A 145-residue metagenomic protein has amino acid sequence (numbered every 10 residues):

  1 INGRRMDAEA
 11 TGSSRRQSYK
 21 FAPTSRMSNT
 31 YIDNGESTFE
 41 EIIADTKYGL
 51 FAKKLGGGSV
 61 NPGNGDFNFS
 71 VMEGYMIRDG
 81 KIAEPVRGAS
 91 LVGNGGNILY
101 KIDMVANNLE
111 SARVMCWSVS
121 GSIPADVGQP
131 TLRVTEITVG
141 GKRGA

Functional and structural regions predicted by a protein language model:
I1-A145: N-terminal small-residue-enriched
